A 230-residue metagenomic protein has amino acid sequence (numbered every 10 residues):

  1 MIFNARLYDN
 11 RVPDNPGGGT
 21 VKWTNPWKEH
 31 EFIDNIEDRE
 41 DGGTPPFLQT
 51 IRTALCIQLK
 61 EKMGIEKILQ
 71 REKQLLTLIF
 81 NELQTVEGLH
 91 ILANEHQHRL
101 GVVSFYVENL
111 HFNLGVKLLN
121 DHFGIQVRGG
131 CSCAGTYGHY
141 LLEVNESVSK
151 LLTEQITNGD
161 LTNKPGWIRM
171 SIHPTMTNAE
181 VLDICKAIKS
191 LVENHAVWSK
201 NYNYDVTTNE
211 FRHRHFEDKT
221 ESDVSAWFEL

Functional and structural regions predicted by a protein language model:
I2-R71, L76-L78: Active-site C-terminal subdomain of aminotransferase-like
I2-V21, F105-H122, R128, I168 (+1 more regions): Phosphate/diphosphate-binding loops
F3-E31, G129-D160: Flexible glycine/proline-rich, aromatic-decorated loop/lid segments
A5-Y8, P45, L110, S132-C133 (+1 more regions): Short, glycine-/Ser/Thr-/acidic-enriched flexible segments
G17-G19, G42-G43, G64, G124 (+3 more regions): Glycine-centered flexibility sites
K28-I33, E82-G88, E108-H111, E146-K150 (+1 more regions): Short, charged low-complexity intrinsically disordered segments located at boundaries of structured domains
E37-G42, I57-K117, R128-C133, Y137-G138 (+3 more regions): Conserved small-domain helix->loop->beta segment predominantly found in fold-type I
Q49, A54, L118-D121, Q126 (+1 more regions): PLP-dependent enzyme catalytic core of the Aspartate aminotransferase-like
